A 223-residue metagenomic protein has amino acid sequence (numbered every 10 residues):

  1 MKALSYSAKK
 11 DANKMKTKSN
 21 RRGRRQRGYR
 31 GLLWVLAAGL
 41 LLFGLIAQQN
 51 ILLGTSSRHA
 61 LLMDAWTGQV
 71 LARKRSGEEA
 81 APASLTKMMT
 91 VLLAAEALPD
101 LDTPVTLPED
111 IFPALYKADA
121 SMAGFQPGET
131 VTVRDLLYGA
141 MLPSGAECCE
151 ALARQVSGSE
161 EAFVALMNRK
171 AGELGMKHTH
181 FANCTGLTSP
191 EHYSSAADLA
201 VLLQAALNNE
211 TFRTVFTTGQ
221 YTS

Functional and structural regions predicted by a protein language model:
M1-Y29: N-terminal Lys/Arg-rich, disordered targeting/topogenic segments
K2, I46-A197, A206-E210: Active-site-adjacent loops and short helices of periplasmic peptidoglycan-processing enzymes
L4, K9, N13, A38-G39 (+2 more regions): Intrinsic disorder/low-complexity segments
R25-L32, E129, V133: Structural motif marking the loop-to-transmembrane transition
Y29-Q49: Sec-dependent N-terminal signal peptides of Gram-positive bacterial secreted proteins and lipoproteins
D198-S223: Extracytoplasmic
